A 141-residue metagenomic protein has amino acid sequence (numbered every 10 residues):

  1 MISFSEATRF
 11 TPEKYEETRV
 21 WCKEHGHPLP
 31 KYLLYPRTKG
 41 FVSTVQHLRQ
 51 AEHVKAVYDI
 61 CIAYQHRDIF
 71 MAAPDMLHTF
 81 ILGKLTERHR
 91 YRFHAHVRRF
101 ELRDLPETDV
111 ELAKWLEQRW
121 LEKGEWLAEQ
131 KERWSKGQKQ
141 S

Functional and structural regions predicted by a protein language model:
I2-V110: A cross-family acyltransferase "interaction/gating" segment
E87-S141: Pan-eukaryotic secretory-pathway lumenal catalytic ectodomains of glycan-active enzymes
